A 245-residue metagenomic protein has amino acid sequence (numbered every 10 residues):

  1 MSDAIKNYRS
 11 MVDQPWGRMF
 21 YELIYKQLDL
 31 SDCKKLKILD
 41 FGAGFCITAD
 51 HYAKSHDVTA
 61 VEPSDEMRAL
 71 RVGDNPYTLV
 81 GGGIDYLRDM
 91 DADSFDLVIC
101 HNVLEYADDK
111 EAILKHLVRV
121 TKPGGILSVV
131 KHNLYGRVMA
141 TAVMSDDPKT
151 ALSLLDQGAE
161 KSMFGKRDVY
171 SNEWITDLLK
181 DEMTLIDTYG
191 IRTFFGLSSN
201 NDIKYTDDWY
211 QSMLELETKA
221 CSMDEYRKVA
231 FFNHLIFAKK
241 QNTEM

Functional and structural regions predicted by a protein language model:
M1-C33, I47-H51, M67-L70, S199: Conserved class I S-adenosyl-L-methionine
F45-Y86: Class I SAM-dependent methyltransferase SAM/SAH-binding core
R88-L97: A short acidic, Gly/Pro-enriched loop at the edge of an enzyme's catalytic core that lines a small-molecule cofactor
L97-D109: A short SAM/SAH-binding and catalytic strip from SAM-dependent methyltransferases
E111-I126: A short glycine-rich, Lys/Arg-flanked "PGG" loop and its adjoining helix->strand segment in the class I
I126-L154: Conserved class I S-adenosyl-L-methionine
F164-E182, T188: Short alpha-helix
D187-M245: A C-terminal cap/extension of S-adenosyl-L-methionine-dependent methyltransferases that defines the acceptor-substrate
